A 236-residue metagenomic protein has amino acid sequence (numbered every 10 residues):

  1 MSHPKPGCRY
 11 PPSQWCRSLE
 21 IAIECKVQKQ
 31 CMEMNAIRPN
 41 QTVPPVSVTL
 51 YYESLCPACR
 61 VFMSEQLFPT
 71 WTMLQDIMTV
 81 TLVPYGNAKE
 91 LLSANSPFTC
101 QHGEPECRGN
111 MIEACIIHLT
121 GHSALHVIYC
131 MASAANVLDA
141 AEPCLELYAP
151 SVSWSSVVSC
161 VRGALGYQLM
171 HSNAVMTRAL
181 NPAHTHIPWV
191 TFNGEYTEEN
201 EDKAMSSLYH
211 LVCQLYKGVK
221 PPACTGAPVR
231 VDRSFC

Functional and structural regions predicted by a protein language model:
M1-V43: N-terminal leader/targeting and pre-domain segments
H3-G7, Y51, A134-C236: C-terminal cap of thioredoxin/glutaredoxin-like
Y10, S18, V27, E33 (+5 more regions): Disulfide-rich extracellular modules and peptides
M32-N35, M111, V175: Alpha-helical scaffolding within the catalytic cores of extracellular/periplasmic polymer-degrading hydrolases
I37-P39, P69-W71, R178-N181: Beta-strand elements of modular eukaryotic interaction domains
Q41-P44, P105-R108, N181-H184: Extracellular/periplasmic catalytic domains that process cell-envelope and extracellular macromolecules
P44-V46, D76-M78, H186-P188: Core residues of folded domains in eukaryotic genome-function proteins
V48-S156, V219, G226-F235: Structural alpha/beta surface segment adjacent to cysteine/selenocysteine redox centers across thiol/disulfide enzymes
